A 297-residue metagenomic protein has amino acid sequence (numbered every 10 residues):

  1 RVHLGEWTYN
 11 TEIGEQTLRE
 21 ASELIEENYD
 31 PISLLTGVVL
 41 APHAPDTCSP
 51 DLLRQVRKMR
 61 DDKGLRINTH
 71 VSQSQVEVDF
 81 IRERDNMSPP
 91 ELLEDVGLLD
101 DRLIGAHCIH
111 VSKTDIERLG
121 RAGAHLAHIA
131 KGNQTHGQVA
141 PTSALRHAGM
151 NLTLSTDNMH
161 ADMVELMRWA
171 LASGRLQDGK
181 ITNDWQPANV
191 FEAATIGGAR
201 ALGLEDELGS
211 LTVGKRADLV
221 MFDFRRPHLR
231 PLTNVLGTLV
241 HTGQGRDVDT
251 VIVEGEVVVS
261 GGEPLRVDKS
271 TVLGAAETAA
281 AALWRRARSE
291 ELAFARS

Functional and structural regions predicted by a protein language model:
R1-I109: Metal-coordinating catalytic core of metallo-dependent amide/deamination hydrolases
L24-P31, M59, V96, A170-Q177 (+5 more regions): Change "in soluble alpha/beta enzymes" to "in soluble alpha/beta proteins
P50-L53, I116, Q138-A140, V164 (+2 more regions): Conserved strand-to-helix beginnings and helix N-cap segments that scaffold or border functional pockets
M59-R66, L98-D101, R118-A127, H147-L152 (+1 more regions): Glycine-enriched alpha-helix->loop->beta-strand junction motifs that scaffold or abut catalytic
Q73-G97, D101-A124, G132-S143, N158-L166: Catalytic core of soluble alpha/beta enzymes
D95-R102, S143-R226, T242-Q244: His/Asp/Glu-enriched, well-ordered alpha-helical/loop segment that forms or immediately abuts the divalent-metal
G105-H107, H128-K131, L154-D157, E254 (+1 more regions): Thr-Gly-centered strand-to-loop micro-motif
T195-S297: Active-site microenvironment of metallo-dependent hydrolases
